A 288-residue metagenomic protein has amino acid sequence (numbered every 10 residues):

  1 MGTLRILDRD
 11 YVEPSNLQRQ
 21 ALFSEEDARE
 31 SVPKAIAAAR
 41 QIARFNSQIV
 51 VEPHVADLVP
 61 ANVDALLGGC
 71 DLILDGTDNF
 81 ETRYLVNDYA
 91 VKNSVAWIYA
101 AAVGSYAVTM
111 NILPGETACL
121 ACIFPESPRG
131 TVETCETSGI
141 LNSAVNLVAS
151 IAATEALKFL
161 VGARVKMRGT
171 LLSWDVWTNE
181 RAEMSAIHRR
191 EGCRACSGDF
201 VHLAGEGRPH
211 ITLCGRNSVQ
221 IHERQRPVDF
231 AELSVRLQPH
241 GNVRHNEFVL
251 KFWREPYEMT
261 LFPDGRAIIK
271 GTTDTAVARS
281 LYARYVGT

Functional and structural regions predicted by a protein language model:
M1-T288: Adenine nucleotide-associated cytosolic modules
